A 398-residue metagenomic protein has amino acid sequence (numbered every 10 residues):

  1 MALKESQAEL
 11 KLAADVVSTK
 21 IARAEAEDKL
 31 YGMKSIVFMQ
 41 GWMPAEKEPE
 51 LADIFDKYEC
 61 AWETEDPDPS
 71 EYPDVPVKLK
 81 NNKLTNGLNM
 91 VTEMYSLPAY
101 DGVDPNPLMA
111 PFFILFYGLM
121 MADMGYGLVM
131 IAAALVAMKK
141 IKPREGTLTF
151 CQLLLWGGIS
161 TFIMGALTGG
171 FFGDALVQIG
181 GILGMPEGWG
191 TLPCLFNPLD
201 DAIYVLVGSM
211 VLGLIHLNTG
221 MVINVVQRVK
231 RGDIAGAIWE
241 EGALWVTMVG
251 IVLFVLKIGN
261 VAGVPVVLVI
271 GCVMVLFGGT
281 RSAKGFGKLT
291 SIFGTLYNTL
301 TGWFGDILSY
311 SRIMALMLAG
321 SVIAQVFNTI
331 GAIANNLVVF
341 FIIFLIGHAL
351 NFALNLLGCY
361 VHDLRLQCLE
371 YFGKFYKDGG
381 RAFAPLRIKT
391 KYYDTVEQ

Functional and structural regions predicted by a protein language model:
M1-K83: Intrinsically disordered, flexible peripheral segments
P49-Q398: Conserved, carboxylate-rich catalytic/transport cores that coordinate ions
